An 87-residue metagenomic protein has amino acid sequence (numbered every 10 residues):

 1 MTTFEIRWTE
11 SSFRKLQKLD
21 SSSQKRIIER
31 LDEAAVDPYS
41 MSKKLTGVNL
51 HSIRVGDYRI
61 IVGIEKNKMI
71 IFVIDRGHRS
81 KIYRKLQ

Functional and structural regions predicted by a protein language model:
M1-R7, S22-K25, V55, G63-Q87: Enriched for short, Lys/Arg-rich terminal
W8-S12: Basic, amphipathic "hinge/linker" alpha-helix immediately C-terminal to the N-terminal HTH DNA-binding motif
K15-S22: Surface-exposed, Lys/Arg-rich phosphate-binding patches that contact polyanionic backbones
Q17, I28, R84: A short local structural element in Rossmann-fold oxidoreductases
K18, E33, K66-K68: Conserved amphipathic alpha-helical interaction elements at protein-protein interfaces in regulatory, energy-coupling
E29-R54: A short, surface-exposed loop/turn module that caps and links secondary-structure elements
